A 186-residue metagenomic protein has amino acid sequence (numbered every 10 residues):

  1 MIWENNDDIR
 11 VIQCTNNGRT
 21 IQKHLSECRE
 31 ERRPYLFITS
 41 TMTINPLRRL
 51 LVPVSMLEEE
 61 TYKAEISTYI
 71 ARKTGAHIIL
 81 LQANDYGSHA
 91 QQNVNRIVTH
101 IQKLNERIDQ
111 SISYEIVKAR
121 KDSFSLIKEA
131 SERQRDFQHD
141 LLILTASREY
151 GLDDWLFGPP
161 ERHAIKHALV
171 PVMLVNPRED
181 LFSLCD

Functional and structural regions predicted by a protein language model:
M1, Y114-S123: Short beta->alpha junction loops
M1-I44, Q134-D186: Gly/Ser-rich helix-loop-strand patches that form or flank binding pockets for ribonucleotide-derived cofactors
L25, T68, Q102, S131 (+1 more regions): Active-site phosphate/pyrophosphate- and oxyanion-stabilizing loops and adjacent acidic/basic residues in soluble
E30-E31, T43-I108, H167-A168, L181-D186: Short acidic/Ser/Thr-enriched loop-to-helix initiation segments
E60, S123-F124, D154: A conditional alpha-helix N-cap/helix-loop micro-motif detector
Q82, I116-K118, N176: Residue-level recognition of beta-strand->loop/alpha-helix junctions
N95-T99, K128, L156-E161: Charged helix-capping and loop-helix junction motifs
E106-I116: A short helix-to-beta-strand connector/capping loop
